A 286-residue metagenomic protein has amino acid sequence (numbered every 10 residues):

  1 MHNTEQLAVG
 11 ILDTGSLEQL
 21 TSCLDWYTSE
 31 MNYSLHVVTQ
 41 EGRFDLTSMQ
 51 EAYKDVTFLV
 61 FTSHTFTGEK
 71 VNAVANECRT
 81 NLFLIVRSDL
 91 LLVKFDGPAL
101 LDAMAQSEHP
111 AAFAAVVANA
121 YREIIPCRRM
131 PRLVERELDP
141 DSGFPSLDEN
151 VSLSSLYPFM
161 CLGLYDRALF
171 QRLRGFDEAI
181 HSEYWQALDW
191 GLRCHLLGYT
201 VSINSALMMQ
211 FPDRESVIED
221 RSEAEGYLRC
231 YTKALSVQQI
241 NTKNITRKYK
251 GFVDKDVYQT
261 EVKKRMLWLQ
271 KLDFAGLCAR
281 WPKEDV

Functional and structural regions predicted by a protein language model:
M1-W26: N-proximal low-complexity "stem/linker" segments adjacent to membrane-targeting elements
D25-S34: Short, acidic, metal-binding catalytic loop of nucleotide-sugar glycosyltransferases
F61-C78: Glycine-rich, basic loop-to-helix element that forms the pyrophosphate-binding segment of sugar-nucleotide handling
F83: Short aromatic/hydrophobic "clamp" motif used to bind/position activated sugar donors
F95-P131: Conserved donor NDP-sugar-binding/catalytic core segment of glycosyltransferases
R132-L156, M160: Short, flexible, basic/aromatic active-site loop/helix in glycosyltransferases
Y157-Y165, L169-R174, I180-L207: A short, conserved alpha-helix in the catalytic core of glycosyltransferases
T200-V286: Active-site-adjacent helix/loop segment of glycosyltransferases that harbors family-specific signature motifs
